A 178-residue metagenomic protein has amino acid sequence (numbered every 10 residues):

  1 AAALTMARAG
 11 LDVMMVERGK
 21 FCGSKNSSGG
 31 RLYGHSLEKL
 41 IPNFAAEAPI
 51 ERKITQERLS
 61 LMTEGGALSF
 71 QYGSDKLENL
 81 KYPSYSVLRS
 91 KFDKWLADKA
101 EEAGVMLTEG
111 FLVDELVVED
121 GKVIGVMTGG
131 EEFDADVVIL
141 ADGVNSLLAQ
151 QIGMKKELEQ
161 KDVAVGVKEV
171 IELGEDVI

Functional and structural regions predicted by a protein language model:
A1-A2, F21, N145: Conserved Rossmann-like nucleotide-cofactor binding loop
A3-L4, Q150: Short, hydrophobic alpha-helix immediately C-terminal to the catalytic nucleophile
L4, H35, K94, D98: Surface-exposed charge patches
T5, A9-L11, R18-G65: N-terminal FAD cofactor-binding segment of flavoenzymes
A9, S90, W95, K99-I178: Predominantly flavin-linked oxidoreductase catalytic cores and closely associated redox partners
K25, G29, S84, L88 (+1 more regions): Catalytic cores of large soluble enzymes that bind and process phosphate-bearing ligands
G65-S69, G130-E132: Short, mixed charged/polar active-site loops that provide acid/base catalysis or chelate metal/phosphate cofactors
A67-R89, G125: Helix-loop-beta segment of a Rossmann-like dinucleotide-binding subdomain
